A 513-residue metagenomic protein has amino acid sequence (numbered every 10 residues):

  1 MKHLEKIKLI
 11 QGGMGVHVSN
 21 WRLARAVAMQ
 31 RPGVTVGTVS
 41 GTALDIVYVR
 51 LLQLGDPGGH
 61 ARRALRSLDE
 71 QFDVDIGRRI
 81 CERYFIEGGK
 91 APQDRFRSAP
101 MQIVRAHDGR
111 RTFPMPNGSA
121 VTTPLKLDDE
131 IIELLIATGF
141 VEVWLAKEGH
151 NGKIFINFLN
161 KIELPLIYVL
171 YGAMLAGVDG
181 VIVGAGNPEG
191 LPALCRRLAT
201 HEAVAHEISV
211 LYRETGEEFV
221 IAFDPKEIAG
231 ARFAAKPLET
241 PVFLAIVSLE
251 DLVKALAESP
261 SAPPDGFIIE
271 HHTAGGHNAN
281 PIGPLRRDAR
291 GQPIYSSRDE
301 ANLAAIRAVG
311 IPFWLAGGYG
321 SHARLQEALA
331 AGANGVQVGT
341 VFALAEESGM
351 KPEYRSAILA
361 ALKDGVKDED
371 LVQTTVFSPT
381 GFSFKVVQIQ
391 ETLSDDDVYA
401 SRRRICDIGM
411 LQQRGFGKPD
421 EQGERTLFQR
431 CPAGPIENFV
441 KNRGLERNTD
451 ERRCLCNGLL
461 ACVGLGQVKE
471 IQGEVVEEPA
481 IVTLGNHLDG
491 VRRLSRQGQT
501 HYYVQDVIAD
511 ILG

Functional and structural regions predicted by a protein language model:
M1-A308, N486-G513: Active-site entrance/lid segments in N-terminal catalytic domains of soluble metabolic enzymes
I10, A43-L44, R66, P264 (+3 more regions): Conserved active-site-proximal phosphate/metal-binding subdomains
V27, A328-L329: Hydrophobic residues within well-ordered alpha-helices
